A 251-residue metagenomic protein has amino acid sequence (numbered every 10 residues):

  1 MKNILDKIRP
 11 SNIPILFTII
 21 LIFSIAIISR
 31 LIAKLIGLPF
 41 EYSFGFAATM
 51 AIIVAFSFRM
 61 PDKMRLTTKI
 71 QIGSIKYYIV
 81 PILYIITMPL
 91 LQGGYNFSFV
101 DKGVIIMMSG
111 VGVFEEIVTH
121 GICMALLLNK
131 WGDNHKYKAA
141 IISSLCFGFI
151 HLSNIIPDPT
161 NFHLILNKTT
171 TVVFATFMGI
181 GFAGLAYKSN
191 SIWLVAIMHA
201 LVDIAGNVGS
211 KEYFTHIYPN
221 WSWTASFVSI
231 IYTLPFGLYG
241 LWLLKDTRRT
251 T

Functional and structural regions predicted by a protein language model:
M1-K63, I204-T251: N-terminal, membrane-interfacial amphipathic/helix-forming hydrophobic leader that caps and precedes the first
K7-I8, Q92-D101, W131-D133: Helix-boundary and loop/linker segments of multi-pass membrane transporters
I15-L16, I20, I75-I79, Y137-I142 (+3 more regions): Hydrophobic alpha-helical transmembrane segments
I27-I36, P89-F99, L152-T160, G209-H216: Juxtamembrane "helix-exit" motif on the non-cytosolic side of transmembrane helices
F40-I52, I105-G110, L164-V172: Structural signature of hydrophobic alpha-helical transmembrane segments
I117-S143, D158-P159, G184-S191: Membrane-interface helix/loop boundary segments of multi-pass membrane proteins
I141-H163: Membrane-helix boundary elements
L166-A225: Functionally important transmembrane alpha-helices
